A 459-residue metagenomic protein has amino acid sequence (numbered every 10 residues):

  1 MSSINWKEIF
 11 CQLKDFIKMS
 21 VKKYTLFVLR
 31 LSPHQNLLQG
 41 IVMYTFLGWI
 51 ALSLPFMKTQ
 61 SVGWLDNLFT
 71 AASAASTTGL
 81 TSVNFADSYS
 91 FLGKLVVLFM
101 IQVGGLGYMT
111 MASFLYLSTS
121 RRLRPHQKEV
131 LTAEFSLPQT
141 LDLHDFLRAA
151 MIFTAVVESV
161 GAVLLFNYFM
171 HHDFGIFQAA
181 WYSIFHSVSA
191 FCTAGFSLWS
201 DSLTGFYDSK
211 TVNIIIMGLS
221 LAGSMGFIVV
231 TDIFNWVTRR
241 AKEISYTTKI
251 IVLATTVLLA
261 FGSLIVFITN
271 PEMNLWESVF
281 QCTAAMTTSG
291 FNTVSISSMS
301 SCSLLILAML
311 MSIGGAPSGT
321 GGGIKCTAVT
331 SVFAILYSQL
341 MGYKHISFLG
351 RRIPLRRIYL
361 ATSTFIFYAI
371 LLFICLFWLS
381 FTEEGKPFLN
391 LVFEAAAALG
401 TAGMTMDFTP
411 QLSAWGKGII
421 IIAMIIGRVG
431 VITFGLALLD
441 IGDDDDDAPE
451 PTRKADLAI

Functional and structural regions predicted by a protein language model:
M1-I459: Membrane-proximal intracellular helices of multi-pass ion channels
